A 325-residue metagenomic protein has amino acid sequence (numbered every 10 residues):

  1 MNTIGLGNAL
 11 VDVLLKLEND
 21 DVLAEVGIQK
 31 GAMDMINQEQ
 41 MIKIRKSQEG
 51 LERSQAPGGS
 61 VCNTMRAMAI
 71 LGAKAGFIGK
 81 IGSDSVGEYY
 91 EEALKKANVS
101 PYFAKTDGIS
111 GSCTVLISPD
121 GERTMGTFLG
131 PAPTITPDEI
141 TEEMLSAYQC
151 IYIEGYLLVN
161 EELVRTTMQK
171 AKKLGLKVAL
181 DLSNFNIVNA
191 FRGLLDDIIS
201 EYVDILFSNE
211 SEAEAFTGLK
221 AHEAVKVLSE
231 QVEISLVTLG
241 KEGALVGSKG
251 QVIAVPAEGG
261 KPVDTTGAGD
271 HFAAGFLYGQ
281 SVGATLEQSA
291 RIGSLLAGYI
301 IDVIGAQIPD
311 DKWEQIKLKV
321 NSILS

Functional and structural regions predicted by a protein language model:
N2-L17, L23-K30, D34-M35, E49 (+1 more regions): Conserved phosphate-binding/catalytic region of the ribokinase-like
I4-G5, T127, C150-Y152, A179 (+2 more regions): Structural motif
Q40-S112, K317-I323: Substrate-binding N-lobe of the ribokinase-like
A75, P101, V178-A179, S235: Hydrophobic beta-strand scaffold residues
F103-K105, V115-L158: Conserved phosphate-binding/catalytic loop of the ribokinase/pfkB sugar-kinase fold
S112-L116, G243-V246: Short beta-strand scaffold segments in enzyme catalytic cores
N160-M168: Active-site-adjacent beta->alpha loops and helix N-cap segments on the catalytic face of soluble alpha/beta enzymes
L174-K177, S183-A254: Conserved phosphate/ATP/ADP-binding segment of small-molecule kinases
